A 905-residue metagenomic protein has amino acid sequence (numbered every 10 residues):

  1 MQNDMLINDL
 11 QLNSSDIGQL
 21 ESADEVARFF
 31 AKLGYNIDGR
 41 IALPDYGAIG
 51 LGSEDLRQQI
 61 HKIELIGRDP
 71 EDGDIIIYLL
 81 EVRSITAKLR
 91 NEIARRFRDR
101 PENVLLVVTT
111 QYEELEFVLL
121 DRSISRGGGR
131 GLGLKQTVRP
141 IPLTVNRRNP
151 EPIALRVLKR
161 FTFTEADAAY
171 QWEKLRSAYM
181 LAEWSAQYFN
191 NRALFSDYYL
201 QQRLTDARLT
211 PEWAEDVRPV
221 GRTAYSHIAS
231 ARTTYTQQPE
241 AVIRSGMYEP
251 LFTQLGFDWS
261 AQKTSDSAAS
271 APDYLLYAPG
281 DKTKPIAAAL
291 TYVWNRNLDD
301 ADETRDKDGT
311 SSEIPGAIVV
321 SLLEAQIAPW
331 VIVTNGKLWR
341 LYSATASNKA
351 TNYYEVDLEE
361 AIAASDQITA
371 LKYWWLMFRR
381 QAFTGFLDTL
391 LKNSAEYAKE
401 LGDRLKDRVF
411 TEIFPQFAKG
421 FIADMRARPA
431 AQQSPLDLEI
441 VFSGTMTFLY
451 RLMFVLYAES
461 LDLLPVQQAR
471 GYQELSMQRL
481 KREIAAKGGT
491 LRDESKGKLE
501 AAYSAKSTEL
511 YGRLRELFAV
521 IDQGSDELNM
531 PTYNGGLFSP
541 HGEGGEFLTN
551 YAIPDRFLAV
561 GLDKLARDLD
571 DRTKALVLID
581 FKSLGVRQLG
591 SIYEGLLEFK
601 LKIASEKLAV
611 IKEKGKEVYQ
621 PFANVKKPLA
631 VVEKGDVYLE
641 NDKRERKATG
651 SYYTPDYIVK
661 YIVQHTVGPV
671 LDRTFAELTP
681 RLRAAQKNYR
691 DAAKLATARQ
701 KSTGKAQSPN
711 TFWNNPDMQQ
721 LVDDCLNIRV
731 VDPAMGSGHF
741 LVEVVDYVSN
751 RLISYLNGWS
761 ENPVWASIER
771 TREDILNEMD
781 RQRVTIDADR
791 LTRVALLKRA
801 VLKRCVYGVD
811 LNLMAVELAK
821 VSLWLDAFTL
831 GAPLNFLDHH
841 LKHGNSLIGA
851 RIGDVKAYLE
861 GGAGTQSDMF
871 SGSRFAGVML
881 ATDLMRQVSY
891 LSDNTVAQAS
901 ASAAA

Functional and structural regions predicted by a protein language model:
M1-Y235, D281-A287, T291-A458, I521-L578 (+7 more regions): Short, basic/polar, glycine-containing "phosphate-handling" surface segments that engage DNA
G34-G52, S245, G256-A271: Short, surface-exposed loop/strand segments
N36, Y198, G246, P250-Q254 (+26 more regions): Generic, well-ordered alpha-helical scaffold segments in large soluble proteins
L115-E116, R340-S343, L464-P465, L741 (+2 more regions): Short catalytic/ligand-binding loop motif for oxyanion handling, primarily in non-cytosolic enzymes, centered on
R122-R126, E303-G309, S343-N352, D357 (+7 more regions): Short secondary-structure boundary/capping segments
S226-G246, F252, W259-P279, I286-T291 (+10 more regions): SAM-dependent methyltransferase catalytic region
Y274, Y472-R492, G542-G545, K614-L629 (+5 more regions): Eukaryote-specific, cytoplasm-facing alpha-helical/coiled-coil scaffolding segments in long proteins
T369, W375, R379, Q416-S591 (+9 more regions): Nucleic-acid modification enzymes, centered on SAM-dependent nucleic-acid methyltransferases
